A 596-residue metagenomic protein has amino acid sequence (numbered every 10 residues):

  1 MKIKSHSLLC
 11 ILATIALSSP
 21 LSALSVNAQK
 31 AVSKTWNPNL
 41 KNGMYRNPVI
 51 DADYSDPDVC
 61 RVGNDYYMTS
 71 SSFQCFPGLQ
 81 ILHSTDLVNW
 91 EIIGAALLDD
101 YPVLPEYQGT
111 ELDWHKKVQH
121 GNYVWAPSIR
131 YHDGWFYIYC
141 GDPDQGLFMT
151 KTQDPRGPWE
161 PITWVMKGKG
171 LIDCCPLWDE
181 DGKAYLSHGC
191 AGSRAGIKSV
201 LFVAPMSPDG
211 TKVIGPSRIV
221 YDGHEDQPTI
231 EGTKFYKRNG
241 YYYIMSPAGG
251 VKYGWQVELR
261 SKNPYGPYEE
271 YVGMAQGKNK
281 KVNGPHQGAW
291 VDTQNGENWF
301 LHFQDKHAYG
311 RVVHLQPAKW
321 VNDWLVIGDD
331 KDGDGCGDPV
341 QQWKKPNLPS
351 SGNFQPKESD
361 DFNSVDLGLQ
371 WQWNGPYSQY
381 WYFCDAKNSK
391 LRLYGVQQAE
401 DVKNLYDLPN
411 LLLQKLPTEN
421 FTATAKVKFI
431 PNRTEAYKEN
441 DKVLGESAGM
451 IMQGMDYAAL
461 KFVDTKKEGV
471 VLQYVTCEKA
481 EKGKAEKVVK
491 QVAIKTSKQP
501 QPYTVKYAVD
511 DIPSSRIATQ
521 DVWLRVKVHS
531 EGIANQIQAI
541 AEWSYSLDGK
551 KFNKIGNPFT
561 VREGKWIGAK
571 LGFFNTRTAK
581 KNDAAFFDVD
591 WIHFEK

Functional and structural regions predicted by a protein language model:
M1-K30: Bacterial Sec-dependent N-terminal signal peptides
Q29-K596: Carbohydrate-active catalytic/glycan-binding domains of CAZyme proteins, especially the secreted or lumenal ectodomains
